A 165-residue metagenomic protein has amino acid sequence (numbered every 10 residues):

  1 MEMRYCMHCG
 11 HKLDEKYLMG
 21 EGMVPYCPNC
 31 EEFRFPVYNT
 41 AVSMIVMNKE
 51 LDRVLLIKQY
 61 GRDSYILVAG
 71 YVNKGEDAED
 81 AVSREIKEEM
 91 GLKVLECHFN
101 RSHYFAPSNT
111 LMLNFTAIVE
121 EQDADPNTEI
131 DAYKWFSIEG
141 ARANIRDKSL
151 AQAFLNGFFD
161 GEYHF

Functional and structural regions predicted by a protein language model:
M1, G22, N39, K49 (+2 more regions): A generic fold-level signal
E2-S43: Acidic, metal-coordinating catalytic segment for phosphate/diphosphate chemistry, firing primarily on the Nudix
Y26, I66, N114: Conserved beta-strand segments that form the floor/walls of ligand-binding pockets within enzyme and binding domains
V42-M44, C97-H98: Small-residue-enriched segments and motifs
S43-I45, R53-L55, N114-T116: Residues embedded in well-ordered beta-strands
M47-E88: Conserved Nudix-box catalytic region and its N-terminal flanking loop in Nudix hydrolases and closely related
V72-F154, Y163-F165: Unchanged
